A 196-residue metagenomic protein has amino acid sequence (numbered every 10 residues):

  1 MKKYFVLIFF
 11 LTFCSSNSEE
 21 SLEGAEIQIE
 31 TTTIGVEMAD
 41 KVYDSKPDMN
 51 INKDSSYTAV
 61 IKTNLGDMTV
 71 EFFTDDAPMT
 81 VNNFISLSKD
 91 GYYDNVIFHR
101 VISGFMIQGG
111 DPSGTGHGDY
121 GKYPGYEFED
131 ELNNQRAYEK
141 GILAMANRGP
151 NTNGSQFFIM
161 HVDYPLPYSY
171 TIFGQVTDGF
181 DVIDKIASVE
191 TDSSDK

Functional and structural regions predicted by a protein language model:
Y4-T12: Sec-dependent N-terminal signal peptides
C14-K196: Cyclophilin-like peptidyl-prolyl cis-trans isomerases
